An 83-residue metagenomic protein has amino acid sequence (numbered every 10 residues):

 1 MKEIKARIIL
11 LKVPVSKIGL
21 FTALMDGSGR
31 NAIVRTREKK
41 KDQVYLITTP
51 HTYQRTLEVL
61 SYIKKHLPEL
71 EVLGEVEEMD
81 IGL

Functional and structural regions predicted by a protein language model:
M1-V13: Short glycine-/aliphatic-rich beta-strand segments at the starts of folded cytosolic domains
I4-K5, G27, Y53, V72: Short, flexible segments with low predicted structural confidence
R7, D42, H66-E69: Generic structural motif recognizing short loop/turn segments at the entrances and edges of beta-strands
K12-L57: Amphipathic, hydrophobic secondary-structure cores in small proteins
T48-L83: C-terminal structural segments of small proteins and small subunits
